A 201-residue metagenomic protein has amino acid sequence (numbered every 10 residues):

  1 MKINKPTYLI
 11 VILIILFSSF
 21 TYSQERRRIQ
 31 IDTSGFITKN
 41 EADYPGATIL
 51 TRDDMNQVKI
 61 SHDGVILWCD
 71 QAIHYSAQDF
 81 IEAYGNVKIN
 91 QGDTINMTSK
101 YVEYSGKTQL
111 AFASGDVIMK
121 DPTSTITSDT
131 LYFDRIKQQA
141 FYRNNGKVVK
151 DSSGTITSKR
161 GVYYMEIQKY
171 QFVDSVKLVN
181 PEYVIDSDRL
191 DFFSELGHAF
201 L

Functional and structural regions predicted by a protein language model:
M1-R27: Bacterial Sec-dependent N-terminal signal peptides
F20-L201: N-terminal amphipathic/hydrophobic interface segments
